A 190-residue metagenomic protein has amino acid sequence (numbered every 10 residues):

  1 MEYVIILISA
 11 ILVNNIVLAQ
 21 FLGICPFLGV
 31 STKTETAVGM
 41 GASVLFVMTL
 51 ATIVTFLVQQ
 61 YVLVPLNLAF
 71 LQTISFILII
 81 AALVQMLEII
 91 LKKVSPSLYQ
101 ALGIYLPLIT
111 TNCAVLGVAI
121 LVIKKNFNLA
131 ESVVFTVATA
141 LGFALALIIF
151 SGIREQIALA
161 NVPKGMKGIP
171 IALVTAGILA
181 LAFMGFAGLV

Functional and structural regions predicted by a protein language model:
M1-E2, L181-V190: Juxtamembrane boundary at the C-terminal end of a transmembrane helix
Y3-L18, L66-A82, V133-A146: Structural signature of hydrophobic alpha-helical transmembrane segments
I8-F46: Juxtamembrane transmembrane-helix termini in multi-pass membrane transport proteins
F21-G29, E88-V94, I104-L106, C113-N126: Generic transmembrane alpha-helix signature in multi-pass membrane proteins, especially transporters/channels
L22-T36, V84-L98, F150-N161: C-terminal ends of transmembrane helices
S43-I53, G103-V118, G168-A180: Small-residue-rich segments of transmembrane alpha-helices in multi-pass membrane proteins, especially helix faces
Q60-G103: Ordered, amphipathic secondary-structure segments that act as subunit-interaction surfaces in large macromolecular
E155-L173: Interfacial loop-to-transmembrane junctions
